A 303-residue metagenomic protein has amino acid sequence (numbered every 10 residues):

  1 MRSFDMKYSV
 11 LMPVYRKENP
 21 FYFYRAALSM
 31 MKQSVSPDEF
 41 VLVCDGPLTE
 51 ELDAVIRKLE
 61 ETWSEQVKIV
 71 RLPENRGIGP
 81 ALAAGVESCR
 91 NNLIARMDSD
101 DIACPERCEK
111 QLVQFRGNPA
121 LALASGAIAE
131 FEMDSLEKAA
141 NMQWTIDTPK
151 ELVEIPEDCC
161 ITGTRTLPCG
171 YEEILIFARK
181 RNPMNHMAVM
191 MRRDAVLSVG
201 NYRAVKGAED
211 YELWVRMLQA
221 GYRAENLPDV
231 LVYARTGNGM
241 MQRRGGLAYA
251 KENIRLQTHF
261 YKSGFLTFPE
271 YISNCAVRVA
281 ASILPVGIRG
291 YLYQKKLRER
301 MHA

Functional and structural regions predicted by a protein language model:
K7-L11, S29, E39, E212: Cell-envelope/extracellular polymer assembly enzymes that use nucleotide-activated donors
V10-P13, P149-G163, P168-A248: Conserved nucleotide-sugar donor-binding catalytic segment
K17-K32: Short, well-formed alpha-helical segments that are part of the catalytic scaffolds of diverse glycosyltransferases
L28-R71: Acidic donor-binding segment of Leloir-type glycosyltransferases
L72-C89, K110: Glycine-rich, basic loop-to-helix element that forms the pyrophosphate-binding segment of sugar-nucleotide handling
I94: Short aromatic/hydrophobic "clamp" motif used to bind/position activated sugar donors
D98-I102, A127: The conserved acidic donor/metal-binding loop of glycosyltransferases
E106-T162: Conserved donor NDP-sugar-binding/catalytic core segment of glycosyltransferases
